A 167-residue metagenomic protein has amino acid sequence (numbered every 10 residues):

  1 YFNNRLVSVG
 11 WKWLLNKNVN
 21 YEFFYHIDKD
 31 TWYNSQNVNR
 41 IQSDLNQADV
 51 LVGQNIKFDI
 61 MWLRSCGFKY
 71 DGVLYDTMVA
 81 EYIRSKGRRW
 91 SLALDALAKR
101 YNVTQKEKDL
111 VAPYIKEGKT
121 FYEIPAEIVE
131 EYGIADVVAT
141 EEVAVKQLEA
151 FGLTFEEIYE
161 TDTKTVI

Functional and structural regions predicted by a protein language model:
Y1-L92: Conserved RNase H-like, two-metal-ion catalytic cores of nucleic-acid enzymes
F23-K29, A98, L153-T161: Short alpha-helical "patches" and their helix-cap loops
D44-A48, W62, C66, L97-Y101 (+3 more regions): Generic, well-ordered alpha-helical scaffold segments in large soluble proteins
V50, Q105-E107: Short secondary-structure junctions
R64, L110-V111: Short acidic, glycine/serine/threonine-rich loops at helix termini
D71-G72, A112-I167: Mixed-charge, glycine-rich, non-catalytic linkers/tails in nucleic-acid processing enzymes
L74-T104, V111, I115-E117, V129 (+1 more regions): Short alpha-helix plus adjacent loop in nuclease-associated cores
